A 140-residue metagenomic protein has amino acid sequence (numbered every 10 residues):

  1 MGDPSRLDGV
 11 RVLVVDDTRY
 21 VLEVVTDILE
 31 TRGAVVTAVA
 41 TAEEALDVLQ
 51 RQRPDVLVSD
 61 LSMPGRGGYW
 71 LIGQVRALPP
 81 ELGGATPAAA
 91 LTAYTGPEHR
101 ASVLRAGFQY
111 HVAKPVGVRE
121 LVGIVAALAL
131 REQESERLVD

Functional and structural regions predicted by a protein language model:
E23-D27, T31: Charged docking surfaces used in two-component/phosphorelay signaling
G33-A40, V48, V112: Short hydrophobic/Thr-rich beta-strand motif most characteristic of the beta2 strand and flanking loop of CheY-like
A40-E44, G67-Q74: Acidic catalytic/metal-coordinating carboxylates
Q52-V58: Active-site beta3 strand of CheY-like receiver
D60, T92: Active-site residues of response regulator receiver
M63: Receiver (REC) domain active-site loop signature in two-component systems and cognate sites in sensor histidine kinases
V116-A126: C-terminal output helix
A126-D140: The C-terminal output helix
